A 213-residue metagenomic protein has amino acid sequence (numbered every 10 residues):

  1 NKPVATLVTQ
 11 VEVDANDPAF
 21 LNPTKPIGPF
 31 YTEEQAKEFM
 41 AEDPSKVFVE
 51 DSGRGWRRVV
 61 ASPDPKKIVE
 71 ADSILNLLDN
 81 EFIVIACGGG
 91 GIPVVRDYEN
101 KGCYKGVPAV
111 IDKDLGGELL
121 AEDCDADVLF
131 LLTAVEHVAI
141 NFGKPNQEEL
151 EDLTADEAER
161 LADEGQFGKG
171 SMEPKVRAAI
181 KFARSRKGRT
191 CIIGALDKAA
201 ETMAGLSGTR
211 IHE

Functional and structural regions predicted by a protein language model:
N1-E213: C-terminal catalytic "cap/lid" subdomain
